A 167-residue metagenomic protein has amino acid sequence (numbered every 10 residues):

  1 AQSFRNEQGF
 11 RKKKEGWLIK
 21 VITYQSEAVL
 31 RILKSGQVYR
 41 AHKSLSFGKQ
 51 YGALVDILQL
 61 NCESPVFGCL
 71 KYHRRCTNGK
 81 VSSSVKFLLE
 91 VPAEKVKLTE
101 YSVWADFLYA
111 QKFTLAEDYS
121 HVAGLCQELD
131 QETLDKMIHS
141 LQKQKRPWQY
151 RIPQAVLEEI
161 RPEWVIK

Functional and structural regions predicted by a protein language model:
A1-E63: ADP-ribose/NAD+-binding catalytic cleft of ART/PARP-like enzymes
S3, S26, S35, S44-S46 (+8 more regions): Generic serine detector
R5, R11, R31, R40 (+5 more regions): Arginine residue identity/basic-tract feature
K12, I19, S46, C62 (+5 more regions): Alpha-helical structural elements
W17-V29, L88-E94, R161, K167: Helix N-cap / beta->alpha transition motif
Q50-G124: ADP-ribosyltransferase catalytic core
V91-K167: Active-site and NAD+-binding cores of ADP-ribose-processing enzymes
